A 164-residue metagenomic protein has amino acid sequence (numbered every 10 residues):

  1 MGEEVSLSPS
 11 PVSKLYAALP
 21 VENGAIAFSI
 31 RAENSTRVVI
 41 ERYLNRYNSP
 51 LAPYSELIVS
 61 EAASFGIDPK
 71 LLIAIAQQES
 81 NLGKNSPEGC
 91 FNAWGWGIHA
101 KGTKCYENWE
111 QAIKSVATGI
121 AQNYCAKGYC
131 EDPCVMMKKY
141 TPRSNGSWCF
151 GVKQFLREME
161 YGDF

Functional and structural regions predicted by a protein language model:
M1-S6, H99-F164: Non-catalytic cell-wall polysaccharide-engagement segments
G2-Y54, F155-F164: N-terminal export signals and maturation junctions of secreted/periplasmic proteins
I26-I30, E41-L51, L57-A63, H99-E107 (+1 more regions): Second-shell loop/turn segments in exported
F28-L44, Q77-C130: Peptidoglycan-targeting cell-wall enzymes and recognition modules
L51-V59, K70-A74, A126-K139: Surface-exposed patches in mature extracellular/periplasmic domains of secreted proteins
E56-N81, V116: Short, functionally critical alpha-helical segments immediately adjacent to catalytic or ligand/cofactor-binding
S64-L72, G83-P87, G97-K101, T141 (+2 more regions): Short alpha-helical interface elements
